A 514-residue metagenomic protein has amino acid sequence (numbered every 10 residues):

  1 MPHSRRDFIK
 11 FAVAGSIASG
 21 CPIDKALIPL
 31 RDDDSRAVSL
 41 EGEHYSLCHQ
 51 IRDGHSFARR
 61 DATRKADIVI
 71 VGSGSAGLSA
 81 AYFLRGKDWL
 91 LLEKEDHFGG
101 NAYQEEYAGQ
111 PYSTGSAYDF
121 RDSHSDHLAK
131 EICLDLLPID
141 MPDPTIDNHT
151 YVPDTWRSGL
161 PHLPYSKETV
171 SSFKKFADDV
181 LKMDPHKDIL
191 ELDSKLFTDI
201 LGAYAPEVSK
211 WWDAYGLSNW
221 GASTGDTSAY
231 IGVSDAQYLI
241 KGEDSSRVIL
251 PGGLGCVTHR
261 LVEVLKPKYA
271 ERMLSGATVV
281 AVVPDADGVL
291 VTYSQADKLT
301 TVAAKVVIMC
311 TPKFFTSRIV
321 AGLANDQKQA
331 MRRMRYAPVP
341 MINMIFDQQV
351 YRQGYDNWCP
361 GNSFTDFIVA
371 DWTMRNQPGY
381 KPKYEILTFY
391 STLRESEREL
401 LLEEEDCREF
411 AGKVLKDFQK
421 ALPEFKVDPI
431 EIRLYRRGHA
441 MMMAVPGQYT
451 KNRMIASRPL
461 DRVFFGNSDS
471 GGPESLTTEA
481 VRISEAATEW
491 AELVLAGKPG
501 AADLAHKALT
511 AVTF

Functional and structural regions predicted by a protein language model:
P2-A66: Extreme N-terminal leader/targeting segments of oxidoreductases
L30-H55, D356-W358, S363, I368-F514: Conserved flavin/dinucleotide-binding core of flavoenzymes
I68-L90: N-terminal Rossmann-like FAD-binding beta1-loop-alpha1 element of flavoenzymes
R85-E105: Glycine-rich FAD pyrophosphate-binding loop
A102-H124, D179, M183-H186: Glycine-rich active-site loop/strand segments that organize a redox cofactor
D126-T227: Mobile amphipathic helical/loop "lid" adjacent to a hydrophobic cofactor/ligand pocket
L181-T278, G288: Active-site/ligand-binding neighborhood in enzyme catalytic cores
S275-L387, A421: Mid-domain catalytic core of redox enzymes that form a hydrophobic substrate pocket/lid adjacent to a catalytic redox
